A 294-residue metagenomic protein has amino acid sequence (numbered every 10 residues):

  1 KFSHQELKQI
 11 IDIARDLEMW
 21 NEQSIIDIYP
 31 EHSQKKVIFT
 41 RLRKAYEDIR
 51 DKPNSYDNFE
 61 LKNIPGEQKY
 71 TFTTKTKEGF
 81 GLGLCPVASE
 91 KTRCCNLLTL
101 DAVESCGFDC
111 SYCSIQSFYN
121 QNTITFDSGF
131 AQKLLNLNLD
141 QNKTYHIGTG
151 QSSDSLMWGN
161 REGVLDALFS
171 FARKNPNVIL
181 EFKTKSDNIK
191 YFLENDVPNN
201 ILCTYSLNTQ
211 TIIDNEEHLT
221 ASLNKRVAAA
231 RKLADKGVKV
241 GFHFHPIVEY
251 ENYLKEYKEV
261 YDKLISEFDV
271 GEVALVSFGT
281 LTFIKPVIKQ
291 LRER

Functional and structural regions predicted by a protein language model:
K1-C95: Flexible, acidic/Gly-rich N-terminal and inter-domain linker regions that tether and position cofactor-handling modules
T74-T92, N96, S111-S206, K232: Conserved Radical SAM active-site core
L100-C110: Cysteine-centered iron-sulfur cluster-binding motifs in ferredoxin-type domains/subunits of redox enzymes
S153-S155, S186-N188, T209-T211, P246-Y250 (+1 more regions): Active-site-proximal loop/turn and secondary-structure-junction residues that shape catalytic pockets, frequently
K190-Q210, V273-T282, R292: Non-cysteine beta-strand/loop elements that form the S-adenosyl-L-methionine
T204-Y205, N252-D269: Short, electropositive alpha-helical surface patch
S206, T211-I212, A234-Y253: Conserved strand-turn element in the central/C-terminal portion of the radical SAM core barrel that lines
E216-E217, V248-Y253, V273-R294: Flexible glycine/acidic-rich beta-alpha junction loops that bind and position SAM and/or redox cofactors in anaerobic
